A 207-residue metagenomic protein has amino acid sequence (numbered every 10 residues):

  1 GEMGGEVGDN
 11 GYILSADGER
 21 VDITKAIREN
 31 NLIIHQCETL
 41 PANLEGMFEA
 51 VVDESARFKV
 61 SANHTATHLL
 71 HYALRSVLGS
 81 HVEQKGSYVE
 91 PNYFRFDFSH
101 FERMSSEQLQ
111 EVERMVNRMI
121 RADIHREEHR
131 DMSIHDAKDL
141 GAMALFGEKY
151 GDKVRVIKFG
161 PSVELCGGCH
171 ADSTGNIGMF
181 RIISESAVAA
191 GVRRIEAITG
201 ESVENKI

Functional and structural regions predicted by a protein language model:
G1-I207: A glycine- and charged-residue-rich anion-binding loop/surface
